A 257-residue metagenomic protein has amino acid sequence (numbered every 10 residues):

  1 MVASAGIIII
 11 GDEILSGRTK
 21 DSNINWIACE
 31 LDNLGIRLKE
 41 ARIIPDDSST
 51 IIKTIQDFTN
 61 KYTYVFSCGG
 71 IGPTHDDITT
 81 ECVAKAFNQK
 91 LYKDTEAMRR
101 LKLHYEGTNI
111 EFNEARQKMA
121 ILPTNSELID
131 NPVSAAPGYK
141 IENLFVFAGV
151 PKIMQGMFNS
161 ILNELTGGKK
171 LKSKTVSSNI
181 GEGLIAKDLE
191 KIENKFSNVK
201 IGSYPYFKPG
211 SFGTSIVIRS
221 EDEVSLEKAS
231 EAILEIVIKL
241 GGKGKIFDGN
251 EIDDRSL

Functional and structural regions predicted by a protein language model:
V2-A41, P45-D46, E227-K228: Glycine-rich phosphate/diphosphate-binding loop of Rossmann-like nucleotide-binding domains
V2-A5, K61-Y62, P123-T124, A135 (+3 more regions): Short coil/turn connectors at secondary-structure junctions
N25-I78, A84-K85, S256: N-terminal small/polar loop signature for handling phosphorylated ligands or for N-terminal nucleophile
D32, I36-R37, N60, Y64 (+9 more regions): Generic secondary-structure signature for well-ordered alpha-helical cores
T50-K53, I78-G168: Proline/glycine-rich low-complexity loops and linkers
N143-I236: An accessory alpha-helical subdomain
I236-S256: Conserved short beta-strand edge segments in small beta-sheet-based binding/regulatory domains
